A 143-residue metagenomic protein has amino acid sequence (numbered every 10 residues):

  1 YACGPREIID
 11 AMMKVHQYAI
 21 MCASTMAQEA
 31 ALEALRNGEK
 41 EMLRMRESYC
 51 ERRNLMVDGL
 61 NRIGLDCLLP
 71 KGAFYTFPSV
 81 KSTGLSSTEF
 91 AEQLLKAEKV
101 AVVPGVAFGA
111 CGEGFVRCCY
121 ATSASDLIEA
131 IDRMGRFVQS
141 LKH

Functional and structural regions predicted by a protein language model:
Y1-H143: PLP-dependent class I/II
